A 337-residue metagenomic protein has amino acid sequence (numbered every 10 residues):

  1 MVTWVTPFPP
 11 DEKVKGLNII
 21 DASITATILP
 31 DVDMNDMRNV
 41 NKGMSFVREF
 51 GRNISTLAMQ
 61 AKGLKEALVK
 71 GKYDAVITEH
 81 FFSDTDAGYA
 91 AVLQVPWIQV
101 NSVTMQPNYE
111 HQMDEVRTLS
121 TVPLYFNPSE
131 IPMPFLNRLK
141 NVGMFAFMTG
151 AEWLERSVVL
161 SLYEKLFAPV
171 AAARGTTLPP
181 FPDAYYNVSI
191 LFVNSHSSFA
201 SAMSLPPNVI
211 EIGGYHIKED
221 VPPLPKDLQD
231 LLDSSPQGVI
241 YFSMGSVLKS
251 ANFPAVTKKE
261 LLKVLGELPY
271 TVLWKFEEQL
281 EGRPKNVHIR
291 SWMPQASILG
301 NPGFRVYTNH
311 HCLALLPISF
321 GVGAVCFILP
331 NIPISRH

Functional and structural regions predicted by a protein language model:
M1-H337: Catalytic core of nucleotide-sugar-dependent glycosyltransferases
